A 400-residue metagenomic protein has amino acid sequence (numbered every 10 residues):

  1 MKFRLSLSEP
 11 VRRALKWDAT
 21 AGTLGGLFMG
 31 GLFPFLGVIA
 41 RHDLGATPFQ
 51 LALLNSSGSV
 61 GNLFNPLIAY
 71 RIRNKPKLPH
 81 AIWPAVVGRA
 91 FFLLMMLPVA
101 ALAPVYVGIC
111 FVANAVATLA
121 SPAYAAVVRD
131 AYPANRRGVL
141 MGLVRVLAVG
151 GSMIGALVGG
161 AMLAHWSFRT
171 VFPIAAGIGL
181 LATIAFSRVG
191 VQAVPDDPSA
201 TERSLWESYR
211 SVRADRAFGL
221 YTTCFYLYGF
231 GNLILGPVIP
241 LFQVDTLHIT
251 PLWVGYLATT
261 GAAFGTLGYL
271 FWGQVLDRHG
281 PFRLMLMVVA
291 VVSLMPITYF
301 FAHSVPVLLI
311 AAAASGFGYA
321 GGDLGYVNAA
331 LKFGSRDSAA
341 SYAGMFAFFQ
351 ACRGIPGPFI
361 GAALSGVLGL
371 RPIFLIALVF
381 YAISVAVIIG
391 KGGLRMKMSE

Functional and structural regions predicted by a protein language model:
M1-R12, V191-T223: Juxtamembrane intracellular "pre-TM" segments in multi-pass secondary transporters
K2-N62, A217-L257: Helix-loop boundary and gating motifs at the non-cytosolic
T23, A103-A120, V307-G321: Hydrophobic core of transmembrane alpha-helices in multi-pass small-molecule transporters, especially MFS/SLC-type
V38, H42, Y70, N74 (+3 more regions): Transmembrane alpha-helix termini and helix-breaking/packing motifs in multi-pass membrane transporters
F64-K77, L163, G268-G280, S365: Helix-to-loop junctions at the C-terminal end of transmembrane segments in multipass secondary transporters
H80-L94, P173-A176, R283-T298, L378: Structural signature of the two symmetry-related core transmembrane helices
L119-Y132, G321-S335: Intracellular juxtamembrane helix-capping segments at the cytosolic ends of symmetry-related transmembrane helices
T183-A200, I389-E400: Helix-loop junctions on the cytosolic side of multi-pass membrane transporters, especially the intracellular loop
